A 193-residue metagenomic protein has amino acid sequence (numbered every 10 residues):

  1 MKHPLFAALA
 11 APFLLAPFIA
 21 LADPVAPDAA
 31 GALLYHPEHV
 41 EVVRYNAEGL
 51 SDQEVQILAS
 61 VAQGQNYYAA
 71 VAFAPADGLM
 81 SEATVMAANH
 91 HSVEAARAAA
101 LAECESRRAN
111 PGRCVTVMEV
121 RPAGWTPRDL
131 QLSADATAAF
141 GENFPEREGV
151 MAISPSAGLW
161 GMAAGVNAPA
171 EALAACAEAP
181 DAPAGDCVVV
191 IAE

Functional and structural regions predicted by a protein language model:
M1-A10: Bacterial N-terminal signal peptides that target proteins for export
L5-F6, L21-D23: Eukaryotic proline-rich, low-complexity intrinsically disordered regions that serve as modular docking/scaffold
P17-I19: N-terminal signal peptide c-region/cleavage motif recognized by signal peptidases
D23-E193: Secreted/extracellular ectodomain signature
